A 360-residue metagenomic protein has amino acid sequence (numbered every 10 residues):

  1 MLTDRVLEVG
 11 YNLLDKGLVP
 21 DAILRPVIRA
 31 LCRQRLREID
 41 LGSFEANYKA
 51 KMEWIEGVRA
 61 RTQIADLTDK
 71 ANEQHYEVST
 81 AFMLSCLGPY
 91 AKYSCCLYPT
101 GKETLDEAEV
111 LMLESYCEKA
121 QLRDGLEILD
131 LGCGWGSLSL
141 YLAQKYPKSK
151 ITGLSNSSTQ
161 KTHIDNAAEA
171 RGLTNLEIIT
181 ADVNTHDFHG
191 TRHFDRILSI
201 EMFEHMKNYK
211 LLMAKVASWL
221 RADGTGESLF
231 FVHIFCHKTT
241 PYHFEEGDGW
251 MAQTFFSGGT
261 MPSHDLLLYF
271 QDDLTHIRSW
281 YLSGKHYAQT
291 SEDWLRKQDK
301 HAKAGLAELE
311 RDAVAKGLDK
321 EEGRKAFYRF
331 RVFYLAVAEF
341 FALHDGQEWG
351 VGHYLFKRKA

Functional and structural regions predicted by a protein language model:
Q34-K119, R123: Conserved Class I S-adenosyl-L-methionine-dependent methyltransferase catalytic core
D124-G134: Conserved class I S-adenosyl-L-methionine
W135-P147: Conserved SAM-binding loop of SAM-dependent methyltransferases across substrates and taxa, primarily the Class I
K150-S155: Conserved SAM-binding motif I beta-strand of class I
R171-T185: Conserved SAM-binding strand-loop segment of SAM-dependent methyltransferases
T185-I197: A short acidic, Gly/Pro-enriched loop at the edge of an enzyme's catalytic core that lines a small-molecule cofactor
K210-E227: A short glycine-rich, Lys/Arg-flanked "PGG" loop and its adjoining helix->strand segment in the class I
C236-V351, K357-A360: Substrate-binding/catalytic lobe of Class I Rossmann-like enzymes that use SAM or dcSAM, i.e., the mid-to-C-terminal
